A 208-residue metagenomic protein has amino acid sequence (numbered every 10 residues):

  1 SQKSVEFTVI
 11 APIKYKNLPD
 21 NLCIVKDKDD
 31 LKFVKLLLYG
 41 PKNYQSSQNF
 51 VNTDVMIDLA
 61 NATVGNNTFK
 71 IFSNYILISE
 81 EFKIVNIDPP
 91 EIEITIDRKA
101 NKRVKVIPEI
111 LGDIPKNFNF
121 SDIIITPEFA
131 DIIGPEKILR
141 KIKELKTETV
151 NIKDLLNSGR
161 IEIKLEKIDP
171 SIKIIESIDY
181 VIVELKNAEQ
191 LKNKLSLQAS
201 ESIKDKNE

Functional and structural regions predicted by a protein language model:
S1-E208: Structured interface patches
